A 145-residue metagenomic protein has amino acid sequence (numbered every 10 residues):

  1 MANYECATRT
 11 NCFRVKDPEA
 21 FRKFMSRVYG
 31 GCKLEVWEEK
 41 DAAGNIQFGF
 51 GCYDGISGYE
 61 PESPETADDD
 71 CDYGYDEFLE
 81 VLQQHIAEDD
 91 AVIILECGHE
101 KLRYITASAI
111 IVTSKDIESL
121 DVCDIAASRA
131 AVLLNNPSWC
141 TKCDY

Functional and structural regions predicted by a protein language model:
M1-V28, D144-Y145: Short, extreme N-terminal segment that most often corresponds to the first beta-strand
A2, C32-W37: A contiguous, surface-oriented mixed alpha/beta subdomain in the mid-to-C-terminal portion of proteins that forms
V28, E39-Y145: Charged interaction segments
